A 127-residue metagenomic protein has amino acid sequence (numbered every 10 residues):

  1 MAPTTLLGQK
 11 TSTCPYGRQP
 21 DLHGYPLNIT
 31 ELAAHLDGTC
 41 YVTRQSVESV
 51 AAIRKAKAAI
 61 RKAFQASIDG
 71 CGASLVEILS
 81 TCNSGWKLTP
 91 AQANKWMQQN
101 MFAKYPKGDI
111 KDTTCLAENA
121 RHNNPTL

Functional and structural regions predicted by a protein language model:
M1-T126: Glycine-rich ThDP/TPP pyrophosphate-binding loop and its adjacent helix/strand module within ThDP-dependent enzymes
